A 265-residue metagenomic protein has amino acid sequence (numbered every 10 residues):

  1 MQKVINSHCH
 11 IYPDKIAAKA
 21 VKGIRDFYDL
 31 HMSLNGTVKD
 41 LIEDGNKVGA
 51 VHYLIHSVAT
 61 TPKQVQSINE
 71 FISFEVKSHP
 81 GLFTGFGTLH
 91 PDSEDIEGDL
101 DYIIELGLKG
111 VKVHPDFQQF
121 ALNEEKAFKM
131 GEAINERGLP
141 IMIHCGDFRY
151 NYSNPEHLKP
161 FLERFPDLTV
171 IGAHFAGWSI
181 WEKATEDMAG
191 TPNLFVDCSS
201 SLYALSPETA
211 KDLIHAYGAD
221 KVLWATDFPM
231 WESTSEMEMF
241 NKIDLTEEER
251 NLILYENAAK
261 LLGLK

Functional and structural regions predicted by a protein language model:
Q2-H10, I16-H52, N135, A219-L223 (+1 more regions): Mid-to-C-terminal alpha-helical segments outside catalytic/metal-binding sites
K3-Y12, D99, I103, M130 (+1 more regions): A generic "structured core" feature
V4-S7, L54-H56, F86-G87, K112 (+3 more regions): Active-site neighborhood of phospho(di)ester-bond hydrolases with catalytic His/Asp-centered motifs
H8, G45, I72, I103 (+7 more regions): Conserved, mostly hydrophobic/aromatic
I11-K15, T60-K63, P91-D95, Q118 (+4 more regions): Active-site environment of divalent metal-dependent phosphoester hydrolases
D40-D44, I68-E75, D99-I103, K126-M130 (+4 more regions): A general structural detector for well-ordered alpha-helical segments in enzyme core domains, enriched
V51-H52, T60-M142, D147-R149, G190 (+1 more regions): Active-site gating/metal-coordination segments in enzymes
K109-G110, F120-L223: Catalytic pocket-lining loop regions of alpha/beta-barrel enzymes, especially the amidohydrolase/enolase/GH5 lineages
